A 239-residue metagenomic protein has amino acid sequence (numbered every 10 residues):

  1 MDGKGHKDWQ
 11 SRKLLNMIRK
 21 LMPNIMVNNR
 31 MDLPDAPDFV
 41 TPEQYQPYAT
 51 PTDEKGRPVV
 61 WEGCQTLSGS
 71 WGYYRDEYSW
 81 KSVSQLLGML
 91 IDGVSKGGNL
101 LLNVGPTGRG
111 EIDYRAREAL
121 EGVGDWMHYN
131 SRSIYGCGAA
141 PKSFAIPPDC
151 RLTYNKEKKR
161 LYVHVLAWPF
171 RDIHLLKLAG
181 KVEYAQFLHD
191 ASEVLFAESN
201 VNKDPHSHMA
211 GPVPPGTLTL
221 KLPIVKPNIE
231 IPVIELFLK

Functional and structural regions predicted by a protein language model:
M1-K239: Mature catalytic domains of secreted/periplasmic carbohydrate-active enzymes
